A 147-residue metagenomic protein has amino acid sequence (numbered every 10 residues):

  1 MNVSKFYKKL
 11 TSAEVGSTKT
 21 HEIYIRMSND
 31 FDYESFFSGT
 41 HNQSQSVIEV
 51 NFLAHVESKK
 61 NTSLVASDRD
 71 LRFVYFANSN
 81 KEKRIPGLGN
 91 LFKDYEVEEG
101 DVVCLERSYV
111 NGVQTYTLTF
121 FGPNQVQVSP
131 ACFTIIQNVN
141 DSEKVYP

Functional and structural regions predicted by a protein language model:
M1-P147: Acidic, low-complexity intrinsically disordered regions
